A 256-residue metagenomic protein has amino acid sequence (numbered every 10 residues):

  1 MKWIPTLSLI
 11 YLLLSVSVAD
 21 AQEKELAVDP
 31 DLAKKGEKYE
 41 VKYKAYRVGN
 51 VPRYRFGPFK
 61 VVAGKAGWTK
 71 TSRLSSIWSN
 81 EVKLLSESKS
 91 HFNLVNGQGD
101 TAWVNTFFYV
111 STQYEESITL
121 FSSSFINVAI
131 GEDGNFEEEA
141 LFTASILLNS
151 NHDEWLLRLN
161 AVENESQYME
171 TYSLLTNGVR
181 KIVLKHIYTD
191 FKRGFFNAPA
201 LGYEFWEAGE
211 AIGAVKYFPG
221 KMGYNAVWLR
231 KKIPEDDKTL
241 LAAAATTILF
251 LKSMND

Functional and structural regions predicted by a protein language model:
M1-A27: Bacterial Sec-dependent N-terminal signal peptides
Q22-D256: Intrinsically disordered, low-complexity proline/glycine-rich segments
